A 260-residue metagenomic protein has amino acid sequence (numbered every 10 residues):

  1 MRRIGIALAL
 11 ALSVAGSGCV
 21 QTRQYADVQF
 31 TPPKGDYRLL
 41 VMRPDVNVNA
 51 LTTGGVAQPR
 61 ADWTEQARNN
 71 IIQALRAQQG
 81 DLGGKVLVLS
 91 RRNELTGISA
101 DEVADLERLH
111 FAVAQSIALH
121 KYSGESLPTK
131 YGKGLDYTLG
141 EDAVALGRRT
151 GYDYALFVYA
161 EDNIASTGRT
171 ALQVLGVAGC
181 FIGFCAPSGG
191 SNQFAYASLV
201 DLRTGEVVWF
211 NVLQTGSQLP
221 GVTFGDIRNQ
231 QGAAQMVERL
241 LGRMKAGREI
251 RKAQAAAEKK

Functional and structural regions predicted by a protein language model:
M1-I4: Positively charged n-region of N-terminal signal peptides that target proteins for export
I6-A7, I72: General helical structural elements
A7-G16: Bacterial N-terminal signal peptides
G16, D105-V113, A255-K260: An exposure/low-complexity boundary signal
C19-L51, N70, G140-D153, Y159-K260: C-terminal/domain-edge helix-coil "capping" segments
G54-I164, L202, E206: N-terminal segment of the mature soluble domain
